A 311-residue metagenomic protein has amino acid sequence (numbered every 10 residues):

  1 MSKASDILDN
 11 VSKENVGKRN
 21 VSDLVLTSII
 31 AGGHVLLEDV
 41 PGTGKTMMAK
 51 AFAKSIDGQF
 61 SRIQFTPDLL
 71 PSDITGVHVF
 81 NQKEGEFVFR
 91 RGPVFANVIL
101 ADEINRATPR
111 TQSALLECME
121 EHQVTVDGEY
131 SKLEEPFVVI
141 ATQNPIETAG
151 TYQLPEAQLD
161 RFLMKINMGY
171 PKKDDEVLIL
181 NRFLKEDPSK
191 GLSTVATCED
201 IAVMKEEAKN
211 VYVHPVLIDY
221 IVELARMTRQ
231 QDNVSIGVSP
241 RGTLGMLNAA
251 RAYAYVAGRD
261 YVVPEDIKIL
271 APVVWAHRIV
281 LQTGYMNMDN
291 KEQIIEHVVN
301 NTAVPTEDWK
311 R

Functional and structural regions predicted by a protein language model:
S2-V40: Pre-Walker A (pre-P-loop) alpha-helix and adjacent loop at the N terminus of AAA/AAA+ ATPase modules, a conserved
D23-T27, F80-L100, E129: Conserved alpha-helical scaffold flanking the Walker A/P-loop in AAA+ ATPase domains
I29-T66: Walker A/P-loop
D39, D102-E103, A114: Walker B catalytic acidic pair
V40, I74, T142: P-loop (Walker A) phosphate-binding loop of NTP-binding proteins
S55-K83: AAA+/P-loop NTPase substrate/partner-engagement loops
N81-E86, A107, T111, M119-A196 (+2 more regions): Canonical AAA+ ATPase core
Q230-R311: C-terminal engagement/docking regions of AAA+ P-loop ATPases
